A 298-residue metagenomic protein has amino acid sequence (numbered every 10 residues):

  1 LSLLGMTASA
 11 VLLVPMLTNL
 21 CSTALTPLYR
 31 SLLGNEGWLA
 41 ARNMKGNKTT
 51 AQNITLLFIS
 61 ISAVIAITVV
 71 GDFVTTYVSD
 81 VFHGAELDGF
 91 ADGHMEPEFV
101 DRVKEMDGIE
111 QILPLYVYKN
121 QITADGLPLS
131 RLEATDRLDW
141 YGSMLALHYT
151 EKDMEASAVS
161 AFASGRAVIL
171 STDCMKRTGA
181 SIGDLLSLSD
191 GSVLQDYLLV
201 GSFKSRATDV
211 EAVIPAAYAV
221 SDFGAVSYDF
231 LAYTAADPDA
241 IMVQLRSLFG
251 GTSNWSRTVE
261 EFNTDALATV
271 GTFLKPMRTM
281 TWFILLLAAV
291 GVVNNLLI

Functional and structural regions predicted by a protein language model:
L1-V74: Alpha-helical transmembrane segments, especially those used as permease/efflux helices and single-pass anchors
S2-M6, V74-V78, Q244-V290: Peri-transmembrane interface segments
V14, T68-V69, M277-I298: A hydrophobic alpha-helix feature that marks transmembrane segments and, especially, their cytosolic C-terminal ends
N43-N47, F58, A134, A158-F162 (+1 more regions): Helix-boundary and loop/linker segments of multi-pass membrane transporters
Y77-D88, E98-D101, E105, E110-Q111 (+3 more regions): Short beta-strand boundary microenvironments
A85, S202-D239: Small-residue transmembrane helix packing/gating motifs
R102-M106, I241-F249: Short amphipathic alpha-helices in soluble, non-transmembrane regions that often serve as interface/regulatory elements
R177-S181, D222-A225, T269: A short glycine-leucine-enriched loop at secondary-structure breakpoints that most characteristically corresponds
